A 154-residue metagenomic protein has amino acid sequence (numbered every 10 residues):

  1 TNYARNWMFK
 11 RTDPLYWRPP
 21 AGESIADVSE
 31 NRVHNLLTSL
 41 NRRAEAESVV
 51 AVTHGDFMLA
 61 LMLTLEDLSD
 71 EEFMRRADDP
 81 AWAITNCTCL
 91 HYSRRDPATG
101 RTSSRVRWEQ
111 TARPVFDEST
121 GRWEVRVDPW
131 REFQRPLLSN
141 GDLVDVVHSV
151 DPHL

Functional and structural regions predicted by a protein language model:
T1: Short alpha-helix plus adjacent loop in nuclease-associated cores
N6-D27, E132-R135, D142, H148: Short glycine/proline- and acidic residue-enriched helix-loop micro-motifs that form flexible lids or anion-recognition
A21, I25-S29, A51, A81-W82: Aromatic-acidic/polar surface patches that form glycan- and anion
S29, V33-N41: Generic structural signal for well-ordered alpha-helical scaffold segments
E45-E47, L63-L154: Acidic, low-complexity terminal tails and accessory targeting/binding regions of phosphate-metabolizing enzymes
E45-G55: Generic beta-sheet signal
M58-L61: Short catalytic/ligand-binding loop motif for oxyanion handling, primarily in non-cytosolic enzymes, centered on
